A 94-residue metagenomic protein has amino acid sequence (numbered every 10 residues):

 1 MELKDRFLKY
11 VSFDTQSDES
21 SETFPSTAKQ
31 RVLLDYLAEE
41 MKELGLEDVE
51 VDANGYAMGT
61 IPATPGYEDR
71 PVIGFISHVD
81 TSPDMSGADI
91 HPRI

Functional and structural regions predicted by a protein language model:
M1-I94: Acidic/His- and Gly-rich active-site-bordering loop/insert found across diverse amide/peptide-bond hydrolases
